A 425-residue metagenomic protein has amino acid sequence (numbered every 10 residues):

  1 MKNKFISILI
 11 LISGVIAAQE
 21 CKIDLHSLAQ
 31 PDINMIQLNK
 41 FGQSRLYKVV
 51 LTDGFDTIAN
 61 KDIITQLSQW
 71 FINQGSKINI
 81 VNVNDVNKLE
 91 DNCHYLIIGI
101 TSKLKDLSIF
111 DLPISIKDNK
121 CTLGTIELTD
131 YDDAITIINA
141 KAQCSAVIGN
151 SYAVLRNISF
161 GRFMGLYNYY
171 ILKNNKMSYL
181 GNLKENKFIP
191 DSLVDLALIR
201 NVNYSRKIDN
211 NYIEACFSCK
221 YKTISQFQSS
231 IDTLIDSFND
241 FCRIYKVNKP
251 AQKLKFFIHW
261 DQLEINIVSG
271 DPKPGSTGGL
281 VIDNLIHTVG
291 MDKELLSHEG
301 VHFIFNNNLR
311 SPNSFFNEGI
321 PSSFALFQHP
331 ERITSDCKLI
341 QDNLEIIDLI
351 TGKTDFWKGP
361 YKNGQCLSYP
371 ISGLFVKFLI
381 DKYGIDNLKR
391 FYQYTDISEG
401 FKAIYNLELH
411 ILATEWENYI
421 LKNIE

Functional and structural regions predicted by a protein language model:
K4-G14: Sec-dependent N-terminal signal peptides
Q19-R200: Solvent-exposed alpha-helical segments and adjacent loops that form catalytic or protein-interaction surfaces
F55-T57, T101-K105, Y152-V154, Y221-K222 (+5 more regions): Solvent-exposed loop/turn segments at secondary-structure junctions within structured extracellular/periplasmic domains
N60-L67, V154, T223-S237, P250 (+9 more regions): Stable alpha-helical elements in mature extracytoplasmic
K77-V86, Y169, C242-F256, N308-N317 (+2 more regions): Surface-exposed patches in mature extracellular/periplasmic domains of secreted proteins
V81-K103, K249-I267, G319-P321, A325: Acidic helix-start/capping segments at beta-turn-to-alpha-helix junctions
V202-N313, E399-F401: Juxtacatalytic substrate-recognition/specificity segment
S269-L280, I286-H287, M291, N307-E425: Acidic/His/Gly-enriched intrinsically disordered linker/tail segments that often contain short helix/coil "MoRF-like"
